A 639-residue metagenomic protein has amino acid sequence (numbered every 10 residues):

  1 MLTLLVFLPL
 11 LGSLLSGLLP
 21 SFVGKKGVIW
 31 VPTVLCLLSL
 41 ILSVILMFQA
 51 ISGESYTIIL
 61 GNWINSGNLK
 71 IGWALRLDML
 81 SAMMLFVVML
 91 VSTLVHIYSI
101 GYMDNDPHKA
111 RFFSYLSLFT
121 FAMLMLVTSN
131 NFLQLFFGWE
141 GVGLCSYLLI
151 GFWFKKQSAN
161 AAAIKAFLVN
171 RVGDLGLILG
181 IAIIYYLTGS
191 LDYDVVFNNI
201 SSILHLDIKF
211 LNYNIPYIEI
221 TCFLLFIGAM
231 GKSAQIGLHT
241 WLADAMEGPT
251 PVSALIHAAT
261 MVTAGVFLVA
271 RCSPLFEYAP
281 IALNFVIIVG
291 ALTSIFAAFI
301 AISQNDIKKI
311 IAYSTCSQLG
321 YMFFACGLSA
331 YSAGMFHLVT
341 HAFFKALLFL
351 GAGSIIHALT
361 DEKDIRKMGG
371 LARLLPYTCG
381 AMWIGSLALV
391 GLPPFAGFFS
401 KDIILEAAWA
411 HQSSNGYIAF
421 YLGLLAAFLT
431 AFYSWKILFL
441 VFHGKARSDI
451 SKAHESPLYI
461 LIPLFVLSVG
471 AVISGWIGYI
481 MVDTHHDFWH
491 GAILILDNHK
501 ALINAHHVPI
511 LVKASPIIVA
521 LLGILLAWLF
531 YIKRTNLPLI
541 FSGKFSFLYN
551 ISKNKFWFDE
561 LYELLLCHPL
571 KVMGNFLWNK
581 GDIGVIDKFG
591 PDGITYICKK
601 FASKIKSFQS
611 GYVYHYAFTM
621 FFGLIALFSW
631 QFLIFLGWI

Functional and structural regions predicted by a protein language model:
M1, L15-S114, L187-I215, E219 (+5 more regions): Transmembrane helix-loop-helix hairpins at membrane boundaries of multipass inner-membrane proteins
M1-F7, V23-W30, K70-V87, M125-G138 (+7 more regions): Membrane-entry segments of alpha-helical transmembrane domains in multi-pass membrane proteins
V6-S21, T93, M230, A234: N-terminal signal-anchor/start-transfer transmembrane helix
V34-A50, G173-Y186, M382-V390, P463-V482 (+2 more regions): Hydrophobic alpha-helical membrane-insertion segments
Y56-K70, D192-L211, S400-H411, I480-V508 (+1 more regions): Membrane-interfacial helical/loop segments at transmembrane boundaries in membrane proteins
N68, H485-S515, L529-I639: Aromatic-capped, Gly/Pro-kinked transmembrane alpha-helices
L94-G138, L144-Y459, S468-G470, W476: Hydrophobic transmembrane alpha-helices and their helix-loop junctions in integral membrane proteins
A453-I524: Hard-cation-handling environments
